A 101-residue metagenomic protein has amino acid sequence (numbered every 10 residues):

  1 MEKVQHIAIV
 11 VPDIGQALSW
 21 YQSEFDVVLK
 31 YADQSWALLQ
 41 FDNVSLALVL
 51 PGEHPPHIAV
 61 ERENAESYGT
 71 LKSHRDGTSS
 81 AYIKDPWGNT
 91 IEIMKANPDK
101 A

Functional and structural regions predicted by a protein language model:
E2, A8-L46: Core segments of cupin and vicinal oxygen chelate
E2-V4, G69-T70: A short, structure-level motif marking secondary-structure boundaries and short turns
I14, E53-A101: Vicinal oxygen chelate
K30, L48-L50, L71-S73: Short histidine-centered beta-strand/loop micro-motifs that create catalytic or ligand/metal-coordination sites
L46-L48, I93: Generic preference for hydrophobic
